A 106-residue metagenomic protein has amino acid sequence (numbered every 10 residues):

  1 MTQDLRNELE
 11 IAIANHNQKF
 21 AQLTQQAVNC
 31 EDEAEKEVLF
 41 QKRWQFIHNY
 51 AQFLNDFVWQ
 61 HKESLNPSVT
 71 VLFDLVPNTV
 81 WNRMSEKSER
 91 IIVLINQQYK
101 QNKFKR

Functional and structural regions predicted by a protein language model:
T2, N7, N17, E31-A34 (+2 more regions): Intrinsically disordered, low-complexity coil/linker segments enriched for acidic/polar and small residues
T2-R6, F20-A21, K36-F40, Y50 (+2 more regions): Short amphipathic alpha-helical segments that mediate assembly, nucleic-acid/protein binding, or membrane association
E8-Q22, I47: Short amphipathic alpha-helical heptad-repeat segments
A14, H48, I92-N96: Residues marking helix boundaries in flexible regions
T24-V38: Charged, low-complexity interaction regions
Q45-H61: Amphipathic alpha-helical coiled-coil segments
K62-K105: A glycine- and Lys/Arg-enriched "phosphate-lid" helix/loop adjacent to the NTP-binding pocket of small-molecule kinases
